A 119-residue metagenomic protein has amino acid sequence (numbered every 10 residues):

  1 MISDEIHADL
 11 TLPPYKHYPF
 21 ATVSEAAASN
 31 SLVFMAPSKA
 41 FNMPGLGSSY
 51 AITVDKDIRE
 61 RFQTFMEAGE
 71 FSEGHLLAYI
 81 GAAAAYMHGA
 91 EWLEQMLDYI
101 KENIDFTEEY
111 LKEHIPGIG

Functional and structural regions predicted by a protein language model:
M1-T22, V33: Conserved PLP phosphate-binding loop immediately N-terminal to the Schiff-base lysine helix in PLP-dependent enzymes
P13, S24-A26, H75: Generic structural signal for beta-strand residues in well-ordered domains
T22-A27, L111: Short, conserved catalytic or adaptor-binding loops enriched in Gly and charged residues
N30-E113, G117-G119: PLP-dependent aminotransferase class I/II
